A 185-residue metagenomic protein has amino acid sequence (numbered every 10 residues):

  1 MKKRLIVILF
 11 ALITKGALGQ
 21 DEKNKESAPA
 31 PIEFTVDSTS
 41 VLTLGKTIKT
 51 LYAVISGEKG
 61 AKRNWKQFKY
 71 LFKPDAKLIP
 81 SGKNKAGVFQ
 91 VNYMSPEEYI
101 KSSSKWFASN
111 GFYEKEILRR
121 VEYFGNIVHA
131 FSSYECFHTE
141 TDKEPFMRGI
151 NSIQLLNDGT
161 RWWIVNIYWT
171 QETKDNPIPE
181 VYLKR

Functional and structural regions predicted by a protein language model:
M1-N24: Bacterial Sec-dependent N-terminal signal peptides
Q20-K66, Y70, R185: Short, low-complexity N-terminal intrinsically disordered segments enriched in polar/charged residues
E22-K25, R148-P177: Short beta-strand edge/turn micro-motifs at domain boundaries
T50-E58, L71-I79, S102-S109: Structured segments of extracytoplasmic/periplasmic soluble domains in secreted or envelope-associated proteins
L51, F68, A76, A130 (+1 more regions): Hydrophobic pocket/interface hotspot
W65-K77, S81-V88: Acidic helix-start/capping segments at beta-turn-to-alpha-helix junctions
L78, G82, Q90-T141: Surface-exposed, charged secondary-structure patches
F89-N92, T141-E144, T173-V181: A short, polar/proline- and glycine-enriched secondary-structure boundary/capping micro-motif
